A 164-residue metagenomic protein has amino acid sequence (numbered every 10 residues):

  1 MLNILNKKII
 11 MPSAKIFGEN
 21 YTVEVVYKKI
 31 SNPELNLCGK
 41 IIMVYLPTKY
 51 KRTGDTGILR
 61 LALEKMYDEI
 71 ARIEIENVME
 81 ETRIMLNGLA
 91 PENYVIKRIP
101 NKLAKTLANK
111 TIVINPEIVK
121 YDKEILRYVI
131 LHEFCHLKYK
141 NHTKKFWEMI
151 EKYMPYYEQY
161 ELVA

Functional and structural regions predicted by a protein language model:
M1-R127, L137-A164: Active-site-proximal or metal-binding-adjacent scaffold patches in catalytic folds
I130: Walker B beta-strand of ABC/ABC-like P-loop ATPase nucleotide-binding domains, specifically the conserved hydrophobic
E133: Walker B catalytic acidic pair
